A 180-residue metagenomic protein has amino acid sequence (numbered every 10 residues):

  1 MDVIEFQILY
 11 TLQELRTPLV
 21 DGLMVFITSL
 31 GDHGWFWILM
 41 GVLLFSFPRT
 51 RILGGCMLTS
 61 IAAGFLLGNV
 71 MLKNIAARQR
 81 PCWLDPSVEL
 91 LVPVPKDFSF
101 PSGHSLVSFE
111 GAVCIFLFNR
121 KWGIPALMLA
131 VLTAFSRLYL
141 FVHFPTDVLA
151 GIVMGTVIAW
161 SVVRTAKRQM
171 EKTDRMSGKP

Functional and structural regions predicted by a protein language model:
M1-F36, N69-D97, T173, S177-P180: N-terminal transmembrane-helix/juxtamembrane module of multi-pass inner/ER membrane proteins
E14-V25, F45, R49, L53 (+1 more regions): Membrane-helix interfacial "entry" motifs
L19-V20, G34, R49-G54, F118-P125: Membrane-helix interface segments
M40, S46, E89-P180: Membrane-embedded catalytic cores of phosphoryl/pyrophosphoryl-handling enzymes
M40-G68: Interfacial segments of alpha-helical transmembrane regions
L58-N74, I124-R137: Small-polar-interrupted transmembrane alpha-helices in polytopic inner-membrane proteins
